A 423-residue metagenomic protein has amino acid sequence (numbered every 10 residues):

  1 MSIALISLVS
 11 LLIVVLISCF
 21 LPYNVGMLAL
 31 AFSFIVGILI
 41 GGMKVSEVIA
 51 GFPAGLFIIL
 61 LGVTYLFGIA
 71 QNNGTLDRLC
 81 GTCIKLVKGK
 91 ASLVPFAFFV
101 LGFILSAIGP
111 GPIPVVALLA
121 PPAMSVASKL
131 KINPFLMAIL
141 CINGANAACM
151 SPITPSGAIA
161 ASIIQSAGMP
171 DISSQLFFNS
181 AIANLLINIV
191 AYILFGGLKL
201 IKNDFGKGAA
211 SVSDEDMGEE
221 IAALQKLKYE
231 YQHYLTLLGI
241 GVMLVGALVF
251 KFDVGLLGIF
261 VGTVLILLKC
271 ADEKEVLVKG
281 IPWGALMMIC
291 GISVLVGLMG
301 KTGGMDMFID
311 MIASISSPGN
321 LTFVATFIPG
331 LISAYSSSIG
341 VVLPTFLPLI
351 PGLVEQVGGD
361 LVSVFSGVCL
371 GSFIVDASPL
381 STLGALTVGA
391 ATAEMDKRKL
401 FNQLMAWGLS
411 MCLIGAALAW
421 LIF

Functional and structural regions predicted by a protein language model:
M1-L86, I240-S316: Hydrophobic transmembrane alpha-helices of multi-pass solute/ion transporters
A4-V9, M27, S92-A97, P114 (+8 more regions): Hydrophobic alpha-helical transmembrane segments
V14-Y23, L101-P110, I142-M150, G246-F250 (+2 more regions): Transmembrane alpha-helix interface/packing and boundary motifs in multi-pass membrane proteins, characterized by
S33-G41, S92-F96, N146-I153, S213-E219 (+2 more regions): Small-residue-rich segments of transmembrane alpha-helices in multi-pass membrane proteins, especially helix faces
D77-G81, I113-V126, A138-C141, T154-S166 (+3 more regions): Re-entrant/interfacial helical elements at transmembrane boundaries that shape and gate the permeation pathway
G89-M124, F135-A138, I315-C369: Hydrophobic alpha-helical transmembrane segments of multi-pass integral membrane proteins, predominantly secondary
V126-S213, D360, G367, A385-F423: Membrane-core helix-loop-helix motifs of multi-pass transport proteins
N184-V276, A390-D396: Long, contiguous bundles of hydrophobic transmembrane helices that form the permeation core of multi-pass
